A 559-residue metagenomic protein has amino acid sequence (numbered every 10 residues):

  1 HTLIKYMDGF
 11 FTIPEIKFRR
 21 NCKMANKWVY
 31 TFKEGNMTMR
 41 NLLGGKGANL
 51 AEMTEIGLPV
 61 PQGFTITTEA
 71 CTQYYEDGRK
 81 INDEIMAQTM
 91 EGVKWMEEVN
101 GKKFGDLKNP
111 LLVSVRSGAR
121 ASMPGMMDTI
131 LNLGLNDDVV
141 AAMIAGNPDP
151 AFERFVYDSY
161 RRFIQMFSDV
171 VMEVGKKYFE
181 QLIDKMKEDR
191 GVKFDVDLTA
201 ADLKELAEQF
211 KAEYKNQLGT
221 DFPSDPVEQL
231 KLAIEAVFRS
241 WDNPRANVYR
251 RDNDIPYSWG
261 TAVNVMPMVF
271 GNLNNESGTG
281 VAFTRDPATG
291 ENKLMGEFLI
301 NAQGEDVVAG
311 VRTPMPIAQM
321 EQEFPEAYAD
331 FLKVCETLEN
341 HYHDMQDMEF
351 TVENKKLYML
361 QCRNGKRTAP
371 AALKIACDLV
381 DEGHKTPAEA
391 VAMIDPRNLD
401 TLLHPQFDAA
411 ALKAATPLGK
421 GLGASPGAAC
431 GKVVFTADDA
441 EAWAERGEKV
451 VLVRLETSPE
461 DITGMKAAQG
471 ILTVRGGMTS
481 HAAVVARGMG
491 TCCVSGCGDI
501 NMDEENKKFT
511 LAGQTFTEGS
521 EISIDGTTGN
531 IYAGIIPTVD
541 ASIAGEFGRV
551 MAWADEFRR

Functional and structural regions predicted by a protein language model:
T2, M7-G9: Short hydrophobic alpha-helical segments enriched in small aliphatic residues
D8, E15-I16, E55: Intrinsic disorder/low-complexity segments in short proteins, especially the signal peptide and propeptide regions
T12-C22, Q406, A428-D439, A444-K449 (+2 more regions): Acidic, glycine-rich flexible loop/linker segments
R19-A414, E441-A442, E448-V451, S458-T463 (+6 more regions): Nucleotide/phosphate-binding sheet-loop regions of phosphoryl- and nucleotidyl-transfer enzymes
